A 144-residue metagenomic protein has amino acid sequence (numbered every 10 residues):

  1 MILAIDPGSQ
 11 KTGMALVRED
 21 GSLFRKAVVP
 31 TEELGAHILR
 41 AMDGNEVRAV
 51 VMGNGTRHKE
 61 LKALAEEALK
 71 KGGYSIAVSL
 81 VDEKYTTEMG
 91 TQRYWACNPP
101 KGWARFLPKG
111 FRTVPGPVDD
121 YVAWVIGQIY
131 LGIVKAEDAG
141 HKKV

Functional and structural regions predicted by a protein language model:
M1-I5, S9-V144: Phosphate- and other anionic-substrate recognition elements at nucleic-acid/protein interfaces
